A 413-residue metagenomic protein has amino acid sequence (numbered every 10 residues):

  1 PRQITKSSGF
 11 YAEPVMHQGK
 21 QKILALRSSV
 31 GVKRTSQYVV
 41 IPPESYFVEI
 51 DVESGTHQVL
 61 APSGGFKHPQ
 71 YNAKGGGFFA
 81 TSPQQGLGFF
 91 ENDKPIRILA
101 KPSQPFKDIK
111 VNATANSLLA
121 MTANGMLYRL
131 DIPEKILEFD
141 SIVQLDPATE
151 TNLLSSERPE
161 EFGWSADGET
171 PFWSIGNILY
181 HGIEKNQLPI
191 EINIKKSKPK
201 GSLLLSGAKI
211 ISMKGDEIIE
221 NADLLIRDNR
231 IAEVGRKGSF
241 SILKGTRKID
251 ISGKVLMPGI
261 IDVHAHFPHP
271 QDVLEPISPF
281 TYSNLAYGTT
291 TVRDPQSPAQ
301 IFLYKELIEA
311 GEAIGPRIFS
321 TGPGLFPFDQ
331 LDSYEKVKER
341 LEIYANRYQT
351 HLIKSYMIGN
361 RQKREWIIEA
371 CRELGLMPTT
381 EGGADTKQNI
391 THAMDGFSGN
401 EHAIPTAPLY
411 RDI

Functional and structural regions predicted by a protein language model:
P1-A12, A25-V48, V52, V59-H68 (+5 more regions): A flexible loop/linker signature enriched in serine peptidases of the S9 family
H57, T151-L153, T246-D250, S320: Conserved beta-strand scaffold positions in the cores of enzyme catalytic domains, especially in NTP/NDP-utilizing
L99-K107, V143-G163: Conserved blade-ending motifs and adjacent loop-strand segments that build the rim/top face of beta-propeller domains
P147-A148, H181-L203: Pro/Ala/Gly-rich low-complexity, hydrophilic intrinsically disordered segments
G207-I211, R230: Beta-strand-rich structural segments
D216-M257: Histidine-rich, glycine-flanked metal-binding segment
I251-L256, I260-A265, P276-I413: Divalent-metal coordination cores built from histidine and acidic residues
